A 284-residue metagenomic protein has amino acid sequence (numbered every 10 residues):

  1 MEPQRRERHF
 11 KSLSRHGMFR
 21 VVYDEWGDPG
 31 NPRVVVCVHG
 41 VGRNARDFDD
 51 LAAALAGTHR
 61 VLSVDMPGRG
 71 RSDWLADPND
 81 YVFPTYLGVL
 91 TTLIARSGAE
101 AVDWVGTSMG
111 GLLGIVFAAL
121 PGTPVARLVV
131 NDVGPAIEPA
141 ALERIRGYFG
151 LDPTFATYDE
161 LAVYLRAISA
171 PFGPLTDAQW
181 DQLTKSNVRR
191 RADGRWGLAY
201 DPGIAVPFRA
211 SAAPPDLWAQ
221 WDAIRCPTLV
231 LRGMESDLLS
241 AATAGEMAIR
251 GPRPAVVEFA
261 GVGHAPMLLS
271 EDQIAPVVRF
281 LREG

Functional and structural regions predicted by a protein language model:
M1-V35, T58-H59, A99-E100, D272 (+1 more regions): Alpha/beta-hydrolase fold catalytic core
H16, D50, M66-V105: Active-site loop/oxyanion-hole signature of alpha/beta-hydrolase fold enzymes
D24-D73: Conserved HGGG/HGGXW glycine-rich cap/lid loop of the alpha/beta-hydrolase fold
E100-P139: Conserved hydrolase catalytic core segment
V133-E160: A catalytic-pocket lid/entrance helix-loop region that shapes and gates access to the active site across common
A156-S211: Conserved alpha/beta-hydrolase catalytic His-Asp/Glu region
R189-E246, E258: Conserved serine/cysteine hydrolase catalytic core
V262-E271: Catalytic histidine-centered segment of alpha/beta-hydrolase-like enzymes
